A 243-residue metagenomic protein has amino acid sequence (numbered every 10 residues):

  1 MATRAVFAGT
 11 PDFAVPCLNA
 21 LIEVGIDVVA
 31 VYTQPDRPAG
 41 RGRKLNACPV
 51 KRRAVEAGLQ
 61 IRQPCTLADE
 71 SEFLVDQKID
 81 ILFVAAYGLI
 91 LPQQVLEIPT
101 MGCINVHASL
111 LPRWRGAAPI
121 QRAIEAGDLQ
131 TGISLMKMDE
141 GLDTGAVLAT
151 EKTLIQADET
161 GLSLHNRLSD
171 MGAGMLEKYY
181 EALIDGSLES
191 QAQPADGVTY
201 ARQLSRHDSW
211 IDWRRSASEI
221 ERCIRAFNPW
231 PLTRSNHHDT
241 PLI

Functional and structural regions predicted by a protein language model:
M1-P229: One-carbon transfer enzymes
R222-I243: C-terminal accessory region of SF2 helicases/translocases
